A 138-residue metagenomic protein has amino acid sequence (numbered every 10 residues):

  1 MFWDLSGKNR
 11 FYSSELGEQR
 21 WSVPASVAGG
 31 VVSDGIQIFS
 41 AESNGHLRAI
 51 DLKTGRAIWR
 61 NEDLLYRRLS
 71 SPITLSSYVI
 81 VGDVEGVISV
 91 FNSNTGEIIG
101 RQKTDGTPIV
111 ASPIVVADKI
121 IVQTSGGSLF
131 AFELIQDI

Functional and structural regions predicted by a protein language model:
M1-I138: Extracytoplasmic/lumenal domain signature
